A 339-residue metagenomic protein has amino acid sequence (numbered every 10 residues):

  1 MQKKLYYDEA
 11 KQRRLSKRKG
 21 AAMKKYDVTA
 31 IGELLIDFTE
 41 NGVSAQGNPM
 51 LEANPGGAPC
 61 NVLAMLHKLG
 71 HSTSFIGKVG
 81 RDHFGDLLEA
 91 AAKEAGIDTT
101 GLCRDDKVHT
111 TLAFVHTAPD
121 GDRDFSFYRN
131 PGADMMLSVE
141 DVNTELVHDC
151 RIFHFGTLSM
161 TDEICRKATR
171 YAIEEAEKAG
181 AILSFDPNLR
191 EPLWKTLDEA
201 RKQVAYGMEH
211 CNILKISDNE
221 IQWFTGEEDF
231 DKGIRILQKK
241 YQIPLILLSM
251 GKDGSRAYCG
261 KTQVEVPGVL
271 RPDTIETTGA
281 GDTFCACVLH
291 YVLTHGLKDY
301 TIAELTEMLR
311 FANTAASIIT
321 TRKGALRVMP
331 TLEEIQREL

Functional and structural regions predicted by a protein language model:
Q2-Y6, K17-D98: Glycine-rich phosphate/adenosyl-contacting loop at the front of the ribokinase-like
Q2-Y6, S16-K19, M23-T29, E174 (+1 more regions): Conserved phosphate-binding/catalytic region of the ribokinase-like
L34, L158, P187, T283: Active-site metal-binding loops of divalent metal-dependent hydrolases
F38, S126, E163, F224 (+2 more regions): Residues that scaffold the ATP/ADP-binding catalytic core of kinase and kinase-like folds
S72-F155, Q336-L339: Conserved N-terminal subdomain of the carbohydrate kinase-like
T111, T157-T161, A316, R322-A325: Glycine-rich phosphate/pyrophosphate-binding beta-alpha loops
P131-E140, L193-E199, K298: Short gly/ser/thr-rich secondary-structure transition/capping motifs
I152, M160-I236, I243-P244, D253-G254: Conserved beta-alpha-beta core of the PfkB/ribokinase-like small-molecule kinase fold
